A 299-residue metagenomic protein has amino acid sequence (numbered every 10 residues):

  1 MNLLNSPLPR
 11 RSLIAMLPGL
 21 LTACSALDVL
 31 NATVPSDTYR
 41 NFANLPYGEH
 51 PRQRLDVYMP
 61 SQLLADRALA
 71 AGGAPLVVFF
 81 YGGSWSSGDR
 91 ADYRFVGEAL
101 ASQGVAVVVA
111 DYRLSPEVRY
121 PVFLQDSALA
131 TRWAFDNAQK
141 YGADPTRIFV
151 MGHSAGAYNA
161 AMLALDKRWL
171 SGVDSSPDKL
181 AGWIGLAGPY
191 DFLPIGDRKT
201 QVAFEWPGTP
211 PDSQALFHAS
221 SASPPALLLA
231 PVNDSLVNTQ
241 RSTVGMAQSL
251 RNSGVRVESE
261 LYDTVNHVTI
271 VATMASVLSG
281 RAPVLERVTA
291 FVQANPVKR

Functional and structural regions predicted by a protein language model:
V29-L69: N-terminal cap/lid segment of alpha/beta-hydrolase-fold proteins
H50, G188-H218: Mobile cap/lid helix-loop segments that gate and shape the active-site cleft of serine hydrolases
A91-V108: Short amphipathic alpha-helix adjacent to the substrate-entry channel of hydrolases
R119-A138: Alpha/beta-hydrolase active-site loop
R132-R198: Primarily recognizes the serine-hydrolase "nucleophile elbow" in alpha/beta-hydrolase and SGNH/GDSL folds
L228-P231: Short beta-strand/loop motif that positions the catalytic acidic residue of the alpha/beta-hydrolase fold
S235-V244: Conserved alpha/beta-hydrolase "acid-adjacent" motif
S253-R299: C-terminal catalytic histidine-bearing segment of alpha/beta-hydrolase fold enzymes
